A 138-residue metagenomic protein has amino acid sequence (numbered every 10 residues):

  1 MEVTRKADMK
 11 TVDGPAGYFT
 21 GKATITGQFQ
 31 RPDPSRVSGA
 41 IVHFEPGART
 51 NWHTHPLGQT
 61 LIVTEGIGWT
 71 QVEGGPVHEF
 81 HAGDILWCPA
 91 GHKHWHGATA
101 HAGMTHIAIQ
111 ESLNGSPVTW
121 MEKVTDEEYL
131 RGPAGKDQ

Functional and structural regions predicted by a protein language model:
M1-V37, P117-Q138: A short, N-terminal "cap"/entry segment at the start of jelly-roll beta-barrel domains of the cupin/DSBH fold
G27, A40-H55: Conserved short histidine dyad/triad with adjacent acidic residue
P46, H55-G74: Glycine- and acidic-residue-biased ligand/ion/polar-headgroup-sensing regions
T60, W87, H101-M121: A short hydrophobic beta-strand segment most commonly corresponding to one strand of the jelly-roll/cupin
G74-A90: Short acidic-glycine-tyrosine-enriched beta hairpin
G97-T99: Asparagine-centered strand-capping/turn motif at beta-strand->loop junctions
